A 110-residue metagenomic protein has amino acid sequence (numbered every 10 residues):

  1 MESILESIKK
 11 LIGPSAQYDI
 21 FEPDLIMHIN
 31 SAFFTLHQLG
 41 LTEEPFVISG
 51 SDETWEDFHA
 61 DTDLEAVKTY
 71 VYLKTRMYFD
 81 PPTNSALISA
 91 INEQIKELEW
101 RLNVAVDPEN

Functional and structural regions predicted by a protein language model:
M1-D63, E99-N110: Conserved short "hinge" loops at termini or chain/domain junctions
K9-K10, K68, K74, K96: Context-gated lysine
S15, I26, A60-D61, T69 (+2 more regions): Homeobox/homeodomain signature
N30-H37, Y72, R76, D80: Amphipathic alpha-helical core segments of compact helical bundles
F58, T62-R76: Amphipathic protein-protein interaction modules
M77-N110: Protruding loop/beta-arch "assembly-hinge" segments enriched in small, turn-prone residues
